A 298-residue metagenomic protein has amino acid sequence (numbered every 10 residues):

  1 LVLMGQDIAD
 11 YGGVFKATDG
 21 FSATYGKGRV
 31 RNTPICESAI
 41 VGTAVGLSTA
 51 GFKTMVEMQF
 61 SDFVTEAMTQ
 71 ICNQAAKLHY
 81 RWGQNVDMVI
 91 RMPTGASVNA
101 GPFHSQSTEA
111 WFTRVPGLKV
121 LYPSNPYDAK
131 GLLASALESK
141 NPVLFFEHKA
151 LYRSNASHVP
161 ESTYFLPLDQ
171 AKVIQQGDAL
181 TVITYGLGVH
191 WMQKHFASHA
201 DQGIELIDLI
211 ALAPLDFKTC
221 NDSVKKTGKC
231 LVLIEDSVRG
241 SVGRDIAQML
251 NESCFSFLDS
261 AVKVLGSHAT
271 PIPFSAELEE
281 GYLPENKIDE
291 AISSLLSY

Functional and structural regions predicted by a protein language model:
L1-P142, F146, L151, E280: Thiamine diphosphate
F15-T24, E37, G83-D87, R91 (+2 more regions): Thiamine diphosphate
